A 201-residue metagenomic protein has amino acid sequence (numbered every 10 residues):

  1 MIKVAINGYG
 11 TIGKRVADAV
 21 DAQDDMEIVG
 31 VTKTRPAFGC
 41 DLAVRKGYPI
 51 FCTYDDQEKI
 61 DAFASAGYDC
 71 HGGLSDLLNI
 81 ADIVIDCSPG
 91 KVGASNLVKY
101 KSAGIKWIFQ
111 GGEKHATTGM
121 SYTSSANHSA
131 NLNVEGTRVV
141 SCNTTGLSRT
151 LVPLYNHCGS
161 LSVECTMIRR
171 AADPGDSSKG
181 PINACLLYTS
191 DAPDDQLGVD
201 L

Functional and structural regions predicted by a protein language model:
I2-D176: N-terminal Rossmann-like NAD(P) cofactor-binding subdomain of oxidoreductases, focused on the glycine-rich
T123-S124, S178-L186: Short, surface-exposed, charged loop/turn segments at secondary-structure junctions
Y188-P193: Conserved small/polar residues in nucleotide/adenosyl-binding loops
L197: Cationic, low-complexity basic patches in intrinsically disordered or flexible, solvent-exposed regions
D200-L201: Conserved AMP-binding A3 loop
